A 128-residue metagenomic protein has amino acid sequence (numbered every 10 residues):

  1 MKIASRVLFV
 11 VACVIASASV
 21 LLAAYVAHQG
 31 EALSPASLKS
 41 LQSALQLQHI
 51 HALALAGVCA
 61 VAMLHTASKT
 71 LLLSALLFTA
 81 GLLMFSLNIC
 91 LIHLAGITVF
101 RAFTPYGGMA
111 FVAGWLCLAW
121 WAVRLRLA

Functional and structural regions predicted by a protein language model:
M1-A128: Polytopic transmembrane helical bundles with strong interfacial aromatic enrichment
